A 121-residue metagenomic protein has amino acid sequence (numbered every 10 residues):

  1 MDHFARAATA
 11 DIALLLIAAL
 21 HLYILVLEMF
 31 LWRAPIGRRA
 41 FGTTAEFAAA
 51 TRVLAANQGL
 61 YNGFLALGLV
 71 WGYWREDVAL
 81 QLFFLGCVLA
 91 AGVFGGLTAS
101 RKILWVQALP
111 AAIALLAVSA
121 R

Functional and structural regions predicted by a protein language model:
M1-A8: Short, strongly hydrophobic alpha-helical membrane anchors
T9-W32: N-terminal signal-anchor transmembrane alpha helix
F30-T51: Cytosolic, membrane-interface loops and tails of multi-pass inner-membrane proteins
A56-G96: Mid-chain, well-packed structural core segment of small domains
G96-I103: Membrane-interface helix caps and helix-loop-helix hairpins in membrane proteins
L104-I113: Cytoplasmic-side transmembrane-helix entry/capping segments in multi-pass membrane proteins
L115-R121: Juxtamembrane boundary at the C-terminal end of a transmembrane helix
